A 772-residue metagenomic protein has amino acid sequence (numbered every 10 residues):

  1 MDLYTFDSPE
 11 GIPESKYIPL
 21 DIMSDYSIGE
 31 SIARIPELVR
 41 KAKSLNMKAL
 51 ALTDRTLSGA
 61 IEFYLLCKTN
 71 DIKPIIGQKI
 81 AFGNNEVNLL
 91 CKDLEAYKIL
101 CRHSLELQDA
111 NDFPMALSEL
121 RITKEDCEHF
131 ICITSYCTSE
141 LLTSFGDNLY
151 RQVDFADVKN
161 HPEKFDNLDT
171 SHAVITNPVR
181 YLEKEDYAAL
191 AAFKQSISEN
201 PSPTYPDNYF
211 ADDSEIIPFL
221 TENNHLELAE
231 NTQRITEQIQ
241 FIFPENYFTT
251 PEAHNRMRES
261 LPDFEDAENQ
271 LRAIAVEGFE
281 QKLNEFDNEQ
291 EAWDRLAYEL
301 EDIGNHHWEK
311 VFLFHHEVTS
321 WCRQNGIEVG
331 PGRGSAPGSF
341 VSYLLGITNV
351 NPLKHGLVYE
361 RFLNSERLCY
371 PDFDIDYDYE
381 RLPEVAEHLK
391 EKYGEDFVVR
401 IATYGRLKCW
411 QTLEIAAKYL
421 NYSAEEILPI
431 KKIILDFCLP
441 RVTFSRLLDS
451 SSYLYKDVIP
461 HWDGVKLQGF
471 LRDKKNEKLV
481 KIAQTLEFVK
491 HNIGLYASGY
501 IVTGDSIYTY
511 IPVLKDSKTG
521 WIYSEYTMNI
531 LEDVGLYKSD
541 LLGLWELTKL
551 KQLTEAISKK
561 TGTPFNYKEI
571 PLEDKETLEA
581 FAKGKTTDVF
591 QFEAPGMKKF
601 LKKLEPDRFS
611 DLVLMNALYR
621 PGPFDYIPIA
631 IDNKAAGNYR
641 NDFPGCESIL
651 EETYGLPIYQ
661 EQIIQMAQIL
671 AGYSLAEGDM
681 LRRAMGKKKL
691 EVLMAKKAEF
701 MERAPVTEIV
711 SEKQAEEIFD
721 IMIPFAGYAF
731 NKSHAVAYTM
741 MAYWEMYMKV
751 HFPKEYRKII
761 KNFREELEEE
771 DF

Functional and structural regions predicted by a protein language model:
D2-F772: Alpha-helical scaffold/interaction cores of sigma-54-like transcription cofactors and many family A DNA polymerases
